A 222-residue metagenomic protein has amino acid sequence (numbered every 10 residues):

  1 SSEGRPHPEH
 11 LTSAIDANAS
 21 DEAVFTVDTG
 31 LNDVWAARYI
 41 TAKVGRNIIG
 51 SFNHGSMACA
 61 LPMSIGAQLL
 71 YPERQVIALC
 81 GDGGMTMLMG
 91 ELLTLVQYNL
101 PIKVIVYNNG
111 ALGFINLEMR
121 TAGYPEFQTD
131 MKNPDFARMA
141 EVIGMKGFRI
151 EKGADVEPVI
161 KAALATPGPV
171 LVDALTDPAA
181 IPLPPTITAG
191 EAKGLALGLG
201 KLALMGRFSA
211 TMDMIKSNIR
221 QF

Functional and structural regions predicted by a protein language model:
S1-P62, A67: Active-site diphosphate/adenylate-binding microenvironment
I15, F25-V27, G66, D82 (+5 more regions): Buried hydrophobic positions in well-ordered alpha/beta secondary-structure cores of metabolic enzymes
N18, Y39, M63-E73, L93-L100 (+1 more regions): Alpha-helix C-terminal capping segments
D33-V34, G55-M57, M85-T86, N109-F114 (+1 more regions): Short gly/pro/ser/thr-enriched loop/turn and capping motifs at secondary-structure boundaries
A36-T41, A60-P62, M89-L92, F114-M119 (+1 more regions): Short acidic, glycine/serine/threonine-rich loops at helix termini
L70-K132: Conserved thiamine diphosphate
M119-K161: Conserved thiamine diphosphate
P158-F222: Glycine/aspartate-rich loop-and-adjacent alpha/beta segment that forms the canonical ThDP
